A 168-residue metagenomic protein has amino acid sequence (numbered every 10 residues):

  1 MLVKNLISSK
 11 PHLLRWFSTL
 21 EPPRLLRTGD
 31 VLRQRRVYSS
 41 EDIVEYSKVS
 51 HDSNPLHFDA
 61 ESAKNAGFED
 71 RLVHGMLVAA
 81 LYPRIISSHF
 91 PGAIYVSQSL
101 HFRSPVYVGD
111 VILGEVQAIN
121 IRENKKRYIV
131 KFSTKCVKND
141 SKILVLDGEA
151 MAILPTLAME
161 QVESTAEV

Functional and structural regions predicted by a protein language model:
L2-L32, P105-V168: HotDog/MaoC-like acyl-thioester-processing domains
L14-S97, L157-V168: Hot-dog-fold acyl-thioester-processing enzymes
H89-E115: Mid-chain, well-packed structural core segment of small domains
